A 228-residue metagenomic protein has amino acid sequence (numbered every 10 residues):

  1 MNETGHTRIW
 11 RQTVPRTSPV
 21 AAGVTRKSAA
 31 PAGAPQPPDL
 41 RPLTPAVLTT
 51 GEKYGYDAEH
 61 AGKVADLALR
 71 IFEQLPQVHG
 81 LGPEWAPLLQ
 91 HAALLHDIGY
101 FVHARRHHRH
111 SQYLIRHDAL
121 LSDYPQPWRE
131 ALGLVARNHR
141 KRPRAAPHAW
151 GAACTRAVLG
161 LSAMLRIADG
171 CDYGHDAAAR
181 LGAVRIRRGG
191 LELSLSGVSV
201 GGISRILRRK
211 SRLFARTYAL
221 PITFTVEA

Functional and structural regions predicted by a protein language model:
P35-T44, W85-A86, V184-R187: Flexible hinge/switch segments at interdomain interfaces of large molecular machines
V47-E52, H60, D66-V184: Divalent metal-dependent catalytic cores for phosphoryl transfer on phosphate-bearing substrates
A58, F101-R105, G201-R208: Ordered, soluble secondary-structure elements with a strong preference for glycine-centered loop motifs and nearby
A93, L195-G197, V226: Flexible glycine-/small-residue-rich
L165, G174-I222: Low-complexity, glycine/alanine/valine/leucine- and proline-rich hydrophobic stretches
